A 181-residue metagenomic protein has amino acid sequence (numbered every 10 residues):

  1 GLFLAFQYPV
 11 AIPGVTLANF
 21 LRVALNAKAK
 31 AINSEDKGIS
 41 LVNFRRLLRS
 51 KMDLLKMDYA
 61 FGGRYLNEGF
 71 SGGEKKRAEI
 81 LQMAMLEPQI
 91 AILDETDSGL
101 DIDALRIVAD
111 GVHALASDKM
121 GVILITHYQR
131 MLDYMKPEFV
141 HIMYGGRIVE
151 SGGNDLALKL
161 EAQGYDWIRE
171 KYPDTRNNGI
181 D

Functional and structural regions predicted by a protein language model:
L4-Q89: ABC-family P-loop ATPase nucleotide-binding domains
K37-V42, A157-D181: ABC ATPase nucleotide-binding domains
Q89-E95: Walker B motif beta-strand of ABC-family P-loop ATPases
E95-T96, D103: Walker B catalytic motif
D101-R106, S151: Conserved D-loop-proximal element of ABC-family nucleotide-binding domains
L105-D118: Helical segment within the ABC ATPase nucleotide-binding domain
K119-H127: Conserved H-loop
Y134, F139, M143, R147-E170: Conserved beta-strand-loop-alpha-helix hinge in the C-terminal portion of ABC ATPase nucleotide-binding domains
